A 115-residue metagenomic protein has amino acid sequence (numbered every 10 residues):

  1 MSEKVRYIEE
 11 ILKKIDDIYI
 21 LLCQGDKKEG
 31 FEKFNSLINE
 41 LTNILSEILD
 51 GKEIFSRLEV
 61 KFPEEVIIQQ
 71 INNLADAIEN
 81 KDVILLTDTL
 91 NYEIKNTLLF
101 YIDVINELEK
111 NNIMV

Functional and structural regions predicted by a protein language model:
M1-V115: C-terminal-biased regions
